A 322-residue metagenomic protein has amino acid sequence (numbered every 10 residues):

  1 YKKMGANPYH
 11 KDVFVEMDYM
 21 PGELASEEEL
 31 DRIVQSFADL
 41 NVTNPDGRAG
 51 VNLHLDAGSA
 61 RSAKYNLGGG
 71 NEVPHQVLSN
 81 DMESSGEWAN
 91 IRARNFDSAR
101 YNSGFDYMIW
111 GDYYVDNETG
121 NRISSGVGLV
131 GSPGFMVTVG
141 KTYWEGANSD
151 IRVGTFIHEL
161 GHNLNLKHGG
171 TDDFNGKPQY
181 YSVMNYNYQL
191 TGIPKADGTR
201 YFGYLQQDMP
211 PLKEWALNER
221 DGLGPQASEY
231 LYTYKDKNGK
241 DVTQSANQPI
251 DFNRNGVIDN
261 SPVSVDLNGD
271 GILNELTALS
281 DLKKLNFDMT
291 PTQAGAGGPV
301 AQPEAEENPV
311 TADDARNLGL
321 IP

Functional and structural regions predicted by a protein language model:
M4-N7, K11-Y181, N185-L190, P210 (+8 more regions): Active-site-proximal segment of zinc-dependent metalloprotease catalytic domains
E27, P194-D197: Short conserved micro-motifs at the rims of enzyme active sites and ligand-binding pockets
N185, D197-L231, G239-V242: Glycine-rich (often Gly-Gly/Gly-Pro-rich) flexible segments and glycine-rich loop motifs, frequently accented by
A196-D197, K240, N255, P322: Polar low-complexity intrinsically disordered regions
S245, N268, E306-N308: N-terminal soluble segments of membrane proteins
G256-V257, G271: Long, charged, low-complexity terminal extensions
E275-P322: A recurrent domain-boundary module in secreted/ectodomain proteins
